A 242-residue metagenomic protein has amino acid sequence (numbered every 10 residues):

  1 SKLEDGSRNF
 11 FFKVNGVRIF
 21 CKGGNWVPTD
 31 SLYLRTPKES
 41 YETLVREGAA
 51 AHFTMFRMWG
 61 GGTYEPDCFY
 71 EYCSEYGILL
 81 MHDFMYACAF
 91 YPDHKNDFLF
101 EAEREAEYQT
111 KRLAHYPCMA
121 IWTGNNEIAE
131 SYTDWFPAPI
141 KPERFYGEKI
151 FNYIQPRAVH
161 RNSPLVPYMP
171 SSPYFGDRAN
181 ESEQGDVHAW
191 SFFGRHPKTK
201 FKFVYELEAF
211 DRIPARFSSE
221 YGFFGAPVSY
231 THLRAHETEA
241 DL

Functional and structural regions predicted by a protein language model:
S1-A89, L99-I121: Active-site-adjacent substrate/metal-binding segments within catalytic domains of carbohydrate-active enzymes
C21-K22, A226-V228: Short helix/loop capping segments that flank catalytic or ligand/cofactor-binding pockets
G62-T63, Y86-C88, N126-E130, F175-G176 (+1 more regions): Solvent-exposed loop/turn segments at secondary-structure junctions within structured extracellular/periplasmic domains
L99-E105, R112-D177: Active-site neighborhood of glycoside hydrolase catalytic domains
P173-D211, A226: Substrate-binding cleft/loops of secretory-pathway carbohydrate-active enzymes
S218-G222: Short acidic/histidine-rich active-site segments
T231, A235-T238: Conserved small/polar residues in nucleotide/adenosyl-binding loops
